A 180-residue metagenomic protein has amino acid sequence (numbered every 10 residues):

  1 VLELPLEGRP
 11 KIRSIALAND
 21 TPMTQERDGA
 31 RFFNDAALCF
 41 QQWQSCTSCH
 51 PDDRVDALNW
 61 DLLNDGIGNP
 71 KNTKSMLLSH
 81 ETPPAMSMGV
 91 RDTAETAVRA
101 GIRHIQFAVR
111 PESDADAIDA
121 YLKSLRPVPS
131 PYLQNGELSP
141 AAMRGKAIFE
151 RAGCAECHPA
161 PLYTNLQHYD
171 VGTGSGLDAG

Functional and structural regions predicted by a protein language model:
V1-G180: Periplasmic c-type cytochrome electron-transfer domains
